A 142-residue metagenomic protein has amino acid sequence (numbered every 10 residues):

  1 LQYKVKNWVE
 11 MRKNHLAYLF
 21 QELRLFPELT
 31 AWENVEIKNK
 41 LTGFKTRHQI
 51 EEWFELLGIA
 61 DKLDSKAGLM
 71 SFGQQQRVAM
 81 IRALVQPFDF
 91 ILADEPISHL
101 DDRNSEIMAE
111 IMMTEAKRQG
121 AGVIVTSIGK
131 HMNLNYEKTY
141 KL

Functional and structural regions predicted by a protein language model:
L1-A17: ABC ATPase NBD coupling module
L16, Q21-F26, G129: Catalytic "switch" loops of ABC-type ATPases
L29-E36: Short coil-to-helix segment of the ABC ATPase nucleotide-binding domain corresponding to the Q-loop/switch region
R47-K62: Conserved ABC ATPase "signature" region
K66-M70, Q74: Conserved ABC ATPase signature
M80: Hydrophobic anchor residue at the start of the ABC signature
I91-D94: Catalytic Walker B motif of ABC-type/P-loop ATPase nucleotide-binding domains
